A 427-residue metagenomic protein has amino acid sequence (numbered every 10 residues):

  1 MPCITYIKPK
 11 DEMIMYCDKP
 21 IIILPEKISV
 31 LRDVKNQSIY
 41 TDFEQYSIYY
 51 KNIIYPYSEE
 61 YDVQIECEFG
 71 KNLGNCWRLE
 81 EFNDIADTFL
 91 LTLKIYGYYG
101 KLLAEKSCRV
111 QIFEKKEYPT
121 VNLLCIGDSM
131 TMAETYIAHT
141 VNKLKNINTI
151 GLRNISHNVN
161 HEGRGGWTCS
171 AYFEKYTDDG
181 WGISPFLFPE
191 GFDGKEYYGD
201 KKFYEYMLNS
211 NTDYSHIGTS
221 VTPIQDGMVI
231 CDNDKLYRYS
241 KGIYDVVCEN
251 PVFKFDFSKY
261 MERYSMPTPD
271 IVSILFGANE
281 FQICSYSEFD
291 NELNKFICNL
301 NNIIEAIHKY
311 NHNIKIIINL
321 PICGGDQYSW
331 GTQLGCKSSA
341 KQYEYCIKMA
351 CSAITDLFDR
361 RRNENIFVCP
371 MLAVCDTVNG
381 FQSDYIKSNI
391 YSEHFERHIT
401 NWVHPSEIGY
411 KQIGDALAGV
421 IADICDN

Functional and structural regions predicted by a protein language model:
P2-Y118: Beta-strand-enriched, solvent-exposed domains that form extended recognition/catalytic surfaces
E80, K116-P119, M132-I137, V252-P267 (+4 more regions): Extracellular glycan-modifying ectodomains
P119-N122, K145-I150, M266-S273, N311-I317 (+1 more regions): Loop/turn elements at helix/coil->beta-strand transitions in domains of secreted/extracellular proteins
L124, M130-D290: Conserved SGNH/GDSL esterase-like catalytic core that processes O-acyl groups on lipids and polysaccharides
F276, I318-P321: A cross-domain feature marking catalytic cores of carbohydrate-active enzymes and several ubiquitous metabolic/repair
E280-S285, G325-W330, T377-Q382, Y391-H394: Short acidic/His/Gly/Ser-rich catalytic and metal-binding motifs that mark active-site loops of diverse hydrolases
I297, N301, A306, I314 (+3 more regions): Substrate-gating cap/lid alpha-helix
N389-N427: Histidine-centered active-site loop/cap adjacent to the catalytic His in serine esterases/O-acetyl transfer systems
